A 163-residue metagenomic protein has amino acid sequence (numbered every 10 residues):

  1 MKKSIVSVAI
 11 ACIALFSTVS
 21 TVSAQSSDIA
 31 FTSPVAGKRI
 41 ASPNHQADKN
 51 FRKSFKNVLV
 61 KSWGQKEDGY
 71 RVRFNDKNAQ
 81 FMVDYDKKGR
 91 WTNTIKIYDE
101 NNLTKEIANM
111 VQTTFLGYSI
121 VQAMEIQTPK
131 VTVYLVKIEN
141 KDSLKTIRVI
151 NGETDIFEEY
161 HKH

Functional and structural regions predicted by a protein language model:
M1-D28: Bacterial Sec-dependent N-terminal signal peptides
V19-S54, I156-H163: Sec-dependent signal peptide cleavage junction
S23-S27, Q46, M82-K87, Y98 (+1 more regions): Short amphipathic alpha-helical segments, especially helix-boundary/capping motifs
G37-N57, N101-S119: Short, non-transmembrane alpha-helical segments in secretory-pathway proteins
F51, F55, Y70, F74 (+4 more regions): Aromatic side chains
L59-D76, V121-K137: A cross-family detector of function-defining hotspots
G69-I97, I138-H161: Amphipathic N-proximal alpha-helical interface segments
N93-K145: Surface-exposed, polar helix/loop patches in the mature regions of secreted/periplasmic/lumenal proteins that form
